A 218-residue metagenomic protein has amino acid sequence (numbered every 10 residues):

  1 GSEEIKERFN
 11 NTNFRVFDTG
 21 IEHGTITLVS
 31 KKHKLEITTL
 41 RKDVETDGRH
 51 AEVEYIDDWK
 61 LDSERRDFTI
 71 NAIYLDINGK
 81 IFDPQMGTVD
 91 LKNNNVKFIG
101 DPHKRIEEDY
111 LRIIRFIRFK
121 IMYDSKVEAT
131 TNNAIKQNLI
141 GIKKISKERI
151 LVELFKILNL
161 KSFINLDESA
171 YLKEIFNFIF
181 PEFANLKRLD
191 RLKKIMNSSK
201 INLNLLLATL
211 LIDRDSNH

Functional and structural regions predicted by a protein language model:
G1-H218: Catalytic cores of the polymerase beta-like nucleotidyltransferase superfamily and closely associated nucleotide
